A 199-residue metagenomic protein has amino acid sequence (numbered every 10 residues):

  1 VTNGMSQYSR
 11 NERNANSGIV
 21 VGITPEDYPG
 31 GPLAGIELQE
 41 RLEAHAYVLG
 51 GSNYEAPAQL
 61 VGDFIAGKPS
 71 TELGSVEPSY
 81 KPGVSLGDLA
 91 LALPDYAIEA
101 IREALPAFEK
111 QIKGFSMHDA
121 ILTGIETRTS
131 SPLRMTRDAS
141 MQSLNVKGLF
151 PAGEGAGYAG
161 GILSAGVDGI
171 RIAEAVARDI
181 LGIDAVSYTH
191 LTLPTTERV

Functional and structural regions predicted by a protein language model:
V1-D88: An anion/pyrophosphate-binding glycine-rich loop and adjacent beta-alpha core in soluble alpha-beta enzymes
N14, L33, S52-Q59, V84 (+7 more regions): Conserved active-site and cofactor/substrate-binding residues in soluble primary-metabolism enzymes
D27-G31, L144-V146, A159-I162: Short helix/loop capping segments that flank catalytic or ligand/cofactor-binding pockets
G87-G153: A glycine-rich dinucleotide-binding beta-alpha-beta segment and adjacent secondary-structure elements that constitute
A139-M141, A173-I183: Charge-biased, low-complexity intrinsically disordered regions
G157-V176: A conserved FAD-binding loop/helix module that cradles the flavin
T189-T195: Conserved small/polar residues in nucleotide/adenosyl-binding loops
